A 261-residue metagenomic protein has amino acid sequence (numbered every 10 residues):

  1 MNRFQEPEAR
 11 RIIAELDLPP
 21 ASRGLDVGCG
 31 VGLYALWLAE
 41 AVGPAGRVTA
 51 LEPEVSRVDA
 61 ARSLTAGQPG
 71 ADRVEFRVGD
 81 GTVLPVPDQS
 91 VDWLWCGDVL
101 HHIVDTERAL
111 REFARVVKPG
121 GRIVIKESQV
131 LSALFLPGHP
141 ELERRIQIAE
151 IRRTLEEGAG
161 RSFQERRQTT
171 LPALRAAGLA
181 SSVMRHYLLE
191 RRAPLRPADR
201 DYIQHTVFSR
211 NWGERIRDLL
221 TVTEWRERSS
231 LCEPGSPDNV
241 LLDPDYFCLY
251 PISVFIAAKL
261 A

Functional and structural regions predicted by a protein language model:
R3-P20, W37: Conserved alpha-helix/loop element of class I SAM-dependent methyltransferases that forms part of the SAM/SAH-binding
L25, V31-V83: Class I SAM-dependent methyltransferase SAM/SAH-binding core
T82-W93: A short acidic, Gly/Pro-enriched loop at the edge of an enzyme's catalytic core that lines a small-molecule cofactor
D92-E107: A short SAM/SAH-binding and catalytic strip from SAM-dependent methyltransferases
E107-R122: A short glycine-rich, Lys/Arg-flanked "PGG" loop and its adjoining helix->strand segment in the class I
V124-P197: Conserved catalytic/acceptor-binding region of the Class I
Q168, S182-A261: Conserved Class I S-adenosyl-L-methionine
